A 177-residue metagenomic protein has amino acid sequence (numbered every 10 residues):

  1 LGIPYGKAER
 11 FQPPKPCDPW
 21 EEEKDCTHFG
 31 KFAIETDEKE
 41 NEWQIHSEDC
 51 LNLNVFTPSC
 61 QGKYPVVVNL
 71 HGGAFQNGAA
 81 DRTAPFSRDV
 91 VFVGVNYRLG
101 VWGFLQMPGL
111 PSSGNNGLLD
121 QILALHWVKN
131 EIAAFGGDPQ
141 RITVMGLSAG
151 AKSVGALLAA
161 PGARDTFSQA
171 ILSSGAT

Functional and structural regions predicted by a protein language model:
L1-L118, P139: Non-catalytic accessory segments of hydrolases
F56-G62, N130-D138, P161-D165: Surface-exposed acidic, glycine-flexible loop patches that form ligand/cofactor-binding and adhesion interfaces
A79, A151, S174-T177: Short, intrinsically disordered, charge-balanced linker/junction segments flanking boundaries in proteins
V91, R164-T177: A conserved short beta-strand
N96, M145, A160, I171-S174: Alpha/beta-hydrolase-fold catalytic nucleophile elbow
Q106-N116, L123-M145: Gly/Ser-rich "nucleophile elbow"/oxyanion-hole loop immediately N-terminal to the catalytic nucleophile in hydrolases
G146-G150: Gly/Ala-rich beta-loop-alpha elbow adjacent to hydrolase catalytic centers
A151-A163: Short glycine-enriched nucleophile-adjacent loop and the immediately C-terminal alpha-helix near the catalytic center
